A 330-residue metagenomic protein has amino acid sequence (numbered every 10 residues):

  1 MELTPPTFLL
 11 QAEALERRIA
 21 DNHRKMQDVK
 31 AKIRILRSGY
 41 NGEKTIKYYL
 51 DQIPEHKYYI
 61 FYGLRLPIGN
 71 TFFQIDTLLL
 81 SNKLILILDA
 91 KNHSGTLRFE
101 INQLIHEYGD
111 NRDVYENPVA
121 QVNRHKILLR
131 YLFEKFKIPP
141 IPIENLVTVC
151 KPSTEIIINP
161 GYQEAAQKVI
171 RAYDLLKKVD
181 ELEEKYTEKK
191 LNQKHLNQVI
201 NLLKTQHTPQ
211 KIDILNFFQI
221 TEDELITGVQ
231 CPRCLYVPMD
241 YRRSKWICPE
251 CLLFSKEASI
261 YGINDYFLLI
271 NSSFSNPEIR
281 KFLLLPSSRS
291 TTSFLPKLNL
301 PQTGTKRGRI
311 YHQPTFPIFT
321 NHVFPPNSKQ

Functional and structural regions predicted by a protein language model:
M1-F73, D110-N117, N123-S293, K306 (+1 more regions): Surface-exposed interaction regions that form or flank ligand-binding interfaces
G63-R65, T96-R98, Q103, T148 (+1 more regions): Residue-level preference for alpha-helix termini and adjacent loops
G69-S81, I85-I87, R309-I310: Catalytic centers of nucleases
L79-L104: Active-site beta-strand-loop-beta-strand hairpin of nuclease catalytic cores that positions key catalytic residues
E107: Conserved short loop/helix modules at catalytic or binding sites in compact beta-alpha or helix-hairpin-helix contexts
L298-T305: A short, conserved structural fragment
